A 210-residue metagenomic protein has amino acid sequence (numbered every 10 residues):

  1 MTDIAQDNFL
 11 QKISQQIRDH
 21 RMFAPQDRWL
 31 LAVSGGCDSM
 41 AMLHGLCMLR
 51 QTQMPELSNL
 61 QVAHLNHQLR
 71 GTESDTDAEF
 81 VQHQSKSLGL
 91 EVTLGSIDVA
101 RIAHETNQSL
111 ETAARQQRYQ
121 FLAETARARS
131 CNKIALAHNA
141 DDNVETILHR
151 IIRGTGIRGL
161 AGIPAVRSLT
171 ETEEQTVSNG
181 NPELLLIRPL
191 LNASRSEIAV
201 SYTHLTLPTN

Functional and structural regions predicted by a protein language model:
T2-S201, L205: Core alpha/beta nucleotide-donor-binding catalytic domains of modification enzymes
T206-N210: A short, hydrophobic C-terminal helix/tail in secreted or cell-surface proteins
